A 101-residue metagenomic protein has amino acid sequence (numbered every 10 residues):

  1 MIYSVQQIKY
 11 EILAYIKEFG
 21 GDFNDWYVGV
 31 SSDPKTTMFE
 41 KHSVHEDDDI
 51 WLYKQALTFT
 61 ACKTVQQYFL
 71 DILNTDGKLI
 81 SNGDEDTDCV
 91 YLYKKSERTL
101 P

Functional and structural regions predicted by a protein language model:
M1-P101: GIY-YIG nuclease catalytic motif and its immediate N-terminal context
